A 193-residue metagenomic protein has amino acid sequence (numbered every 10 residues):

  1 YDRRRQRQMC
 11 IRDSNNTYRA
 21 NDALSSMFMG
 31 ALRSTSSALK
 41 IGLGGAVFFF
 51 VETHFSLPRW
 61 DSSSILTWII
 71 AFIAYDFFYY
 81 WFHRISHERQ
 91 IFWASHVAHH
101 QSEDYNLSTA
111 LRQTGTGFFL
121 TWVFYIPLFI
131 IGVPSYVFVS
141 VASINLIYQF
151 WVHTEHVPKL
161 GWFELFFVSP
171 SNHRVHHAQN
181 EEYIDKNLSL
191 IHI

Functional and structural regions predicted by a protein language model:
Y1-I11, I191-H192: Single conserved hydrophobic/aromatic residue that forms the stacking wall/gate of nucleotide- or nucleobase-binding
R12-L24: Membrane-interface helix-loop junction between the first two transmembrane segments
S14, G44-V51, I85-F92: Membrane-helix interface/capping segments
T17-A20, P58-S62, A98-H99: Helix-boundary and loop/linker segments of multi-pass membrane transporters
A31-K40, S63-I191: Membrane-embedded catalytic scaffold of the fatty acid hydroxylase/desaturase
L43-I69: Juxtamembrane/interfacial segments at transmembrane-helix boundaries in multi-pass membrane proteins
